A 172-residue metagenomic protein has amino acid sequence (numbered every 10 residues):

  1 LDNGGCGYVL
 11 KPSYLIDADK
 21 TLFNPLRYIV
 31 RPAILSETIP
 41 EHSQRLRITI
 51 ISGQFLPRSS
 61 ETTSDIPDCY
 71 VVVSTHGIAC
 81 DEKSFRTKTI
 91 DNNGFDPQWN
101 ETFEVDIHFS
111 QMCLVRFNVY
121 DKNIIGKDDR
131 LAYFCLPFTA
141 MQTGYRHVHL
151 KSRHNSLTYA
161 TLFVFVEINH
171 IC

Functional and structural regions predicted by a protein language model:
L1-Q44, T49-S59, C69, H149: Eukaryotic regulatory linkers and domain-edge "caps" enriched in S/T/P and acidic residues that sit
T21, P57, E61, C80-E82 (+3 more regions): Short, flexible/disordered secondary-structure transition segments
T38-H42, S59-T63, D91, F95 (+2 more regions): Short amphipathic alpha-helical molecular recognition features
I48-G94, N123: Calcium-regulated, polybasic anionic-phospholipid
S59-S64, K83-T89, N100-T102, N118-Y120 (+2 more regions): Short coil/turn segments at secondary-structure boundaries
D96-H108, L136: Exposed aromatic-hydrophobic patches
H108-C172: C2-type phospholipid-binding modules
